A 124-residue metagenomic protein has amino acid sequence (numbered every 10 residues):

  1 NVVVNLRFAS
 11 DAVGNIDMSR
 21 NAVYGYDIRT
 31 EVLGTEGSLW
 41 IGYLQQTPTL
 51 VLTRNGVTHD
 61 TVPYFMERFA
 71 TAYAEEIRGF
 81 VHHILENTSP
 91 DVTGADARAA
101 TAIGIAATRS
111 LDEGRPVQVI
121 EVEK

Functional and structural regions predicted by a protein language model:
N1-T47, A74-N87, I105, V119-K124: Contiguous beta-strand/loop segments that form the cofactor/metal-binding neighborhood of enzyme cores
D11, V57-K124: C-terminal helical cap and adjacent loop that interface with cofactors, partners, or active-site loops
